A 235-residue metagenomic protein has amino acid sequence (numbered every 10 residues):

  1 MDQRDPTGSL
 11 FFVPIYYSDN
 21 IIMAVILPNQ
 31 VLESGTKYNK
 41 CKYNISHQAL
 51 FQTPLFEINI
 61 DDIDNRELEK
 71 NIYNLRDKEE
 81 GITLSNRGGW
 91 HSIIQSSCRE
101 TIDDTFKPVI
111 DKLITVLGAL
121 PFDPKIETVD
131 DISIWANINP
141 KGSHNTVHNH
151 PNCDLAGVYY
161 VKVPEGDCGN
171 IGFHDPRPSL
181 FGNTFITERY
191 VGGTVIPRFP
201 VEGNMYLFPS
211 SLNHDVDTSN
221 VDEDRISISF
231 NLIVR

Functional and structural regions predicted by a protein language model:
D5-L10: Intrinsically disordered, low-complexity segments enriched in serine/proline and basic residues
F11-F12, Y16-Y17: Aromatic (phenylalanine/tyrosine) cluster motif
V25-K125, H144, N170: Non-heme Fe(II)/2-oxoglutarate
D123-I134: A short coil-to-beta-strand element that immediately follows conserved catalytic motifs
W135-L207, D224, V234: Catalytic core of non-heme Fe(II) oxygenases with the double-stranded beta-helix
N145-H148, H214-N220: Short beta-strand His + acidic residue motifs that chelate non-heme Fe in jelly-roll/DSBH and cupin folds
T218-I228: Short, compositionally biased
